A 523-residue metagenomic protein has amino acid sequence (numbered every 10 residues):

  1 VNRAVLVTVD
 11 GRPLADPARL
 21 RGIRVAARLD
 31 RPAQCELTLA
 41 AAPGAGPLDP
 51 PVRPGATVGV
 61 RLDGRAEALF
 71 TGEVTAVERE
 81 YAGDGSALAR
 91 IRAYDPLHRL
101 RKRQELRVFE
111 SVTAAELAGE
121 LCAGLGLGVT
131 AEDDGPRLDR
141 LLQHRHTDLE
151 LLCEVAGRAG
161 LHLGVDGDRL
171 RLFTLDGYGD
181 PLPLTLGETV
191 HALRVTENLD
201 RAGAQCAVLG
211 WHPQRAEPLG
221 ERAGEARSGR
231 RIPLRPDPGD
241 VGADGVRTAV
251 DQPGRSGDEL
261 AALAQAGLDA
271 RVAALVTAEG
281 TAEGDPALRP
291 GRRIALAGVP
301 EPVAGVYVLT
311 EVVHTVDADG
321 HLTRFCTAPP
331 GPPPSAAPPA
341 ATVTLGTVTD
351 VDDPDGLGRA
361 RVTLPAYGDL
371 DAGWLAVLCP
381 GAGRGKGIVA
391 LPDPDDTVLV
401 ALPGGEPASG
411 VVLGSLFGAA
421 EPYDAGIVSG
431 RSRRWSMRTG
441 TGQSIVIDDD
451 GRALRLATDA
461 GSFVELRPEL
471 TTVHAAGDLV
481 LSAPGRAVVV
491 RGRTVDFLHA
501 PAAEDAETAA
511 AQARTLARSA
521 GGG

Functional and structural regions predicted by a protein language model:
V1-P54, Y94-H98, T185, R194 (+4 more regions): Juxtamembrane "anchor/assembly" segments of surface/extracellular structural proteins
P32, L37, R53, A93 (+5 more regions): Amphipathic, non-transmembrane alpha-helical segments in extracytoplasmic/periplasmic proteins
G46-E132, L141: Surface-exposed cap/loop segments at beta↔alpha junctions
R65-E73, E301-T310, G405-S415: Short, Lys/Arg- and Gly-enriched loop/turn segments at beta-strand edges
E78-A93, E279, T315-A328, G356-R361 (+2 more regions): Short, solvent-exposed secondary-structure boundary/capping segments
Y81, L88-L97, D133-D200, S409-L416: Short beta-strand-centered interaction patches in the first periplasmic/extracellular domains of large envelope
R101-V108, G157, D166-D240, A264-T281 (+4 more regions): Surface-exposed, non-catalytic interaction/assembly patches
G119-L121, C153-V155, N198-D200, V208 (+6 more regions): Right-handed beta-helix
